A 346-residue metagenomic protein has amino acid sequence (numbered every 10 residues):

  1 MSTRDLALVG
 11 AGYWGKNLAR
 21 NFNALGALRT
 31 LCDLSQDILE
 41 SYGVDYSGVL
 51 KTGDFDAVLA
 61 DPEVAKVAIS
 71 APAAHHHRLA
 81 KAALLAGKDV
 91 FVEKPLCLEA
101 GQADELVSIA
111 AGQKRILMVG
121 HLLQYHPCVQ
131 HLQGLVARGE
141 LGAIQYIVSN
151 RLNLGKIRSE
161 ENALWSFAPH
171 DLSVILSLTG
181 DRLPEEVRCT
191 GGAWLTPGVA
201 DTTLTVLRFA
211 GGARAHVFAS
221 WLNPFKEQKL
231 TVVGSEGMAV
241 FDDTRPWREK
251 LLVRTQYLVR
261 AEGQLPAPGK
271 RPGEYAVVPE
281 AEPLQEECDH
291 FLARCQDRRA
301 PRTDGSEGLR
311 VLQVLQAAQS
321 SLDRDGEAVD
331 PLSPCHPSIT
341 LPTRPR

Functional and structural regions predicted by a protein language model:
M1, K66-A71, H290-R346: C-terminal helix-rich "cap/oligomerization" subdomain common to oxidoreductases
M1-Y46: N-terminal Rossmann-like dinucleotide-binding module
N17, D37-I38, Y275-D289, T303: Active-site loop of classical SDR/Rossmann-like NAD(P)-dependent oxidoreductases, centered on the catalytic Tyr-X3-Lys
T30, K66, Y146: Short, Asp-centered acidic motifs that coordinate Mg2+ and/or phosphate in catalytic or ligand-binding sites
G48-F55: Conserved SAM-binding strand-loop segment of SAM-dependent methyltransferases
K66, P72-Q124: Beta-strand-loop-alpha-helix segment that lines the small-molecule cofactor/substrate pocket of alpha/beta enzymes
I116, L123-T196, D325: Predominantly a Rossmann-like dinucleotide-binding segment in NAD(P)-dependent oxidoreductases
P169-R248, V278-R299, S333-R346: Contiguous beta-strand/loop segments that form the cofactor/metal-binding neighborhood of enzyme cores
